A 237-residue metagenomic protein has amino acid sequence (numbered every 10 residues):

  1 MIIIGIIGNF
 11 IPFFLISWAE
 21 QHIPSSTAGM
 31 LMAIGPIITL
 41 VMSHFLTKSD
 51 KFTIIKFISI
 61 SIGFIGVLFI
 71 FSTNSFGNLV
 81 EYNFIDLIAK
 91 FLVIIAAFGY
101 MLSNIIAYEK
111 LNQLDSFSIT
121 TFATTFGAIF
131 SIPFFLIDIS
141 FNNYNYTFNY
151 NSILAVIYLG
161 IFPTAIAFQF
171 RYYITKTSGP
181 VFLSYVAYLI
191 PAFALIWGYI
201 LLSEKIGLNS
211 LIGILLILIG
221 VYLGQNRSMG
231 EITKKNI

Functional and structural regions predicted by a protein language model:
I3, K56-F69, L87-I95, G99 (+2 more regions): Hydrophobic alpha-helical transmembrane segments of multi-pass integral membrane proteins, especially transporters
G5-F10, F14, I37-V41, F98-M101 (+5 more regions): Hydrophobic/small/kink-forming positions within alpha-helical transmembrane segments of polytopic membrane proteins
N9, A28-I34, I105-I129, V156 (+1 more regions): Helix-helix packing/entry segments at the starts of transmembrane helices
W18-Q21, F71-D86, L136-N151, A155 (+1 more regions): Membrane-interface helix termini and inter-helical loops of multi-pass transporters
A19, F45-K48, F52, K110 (+5 more regions): Hydrophobic/aromatic residues within transmembrane alpha-helices of multi-pass small-molecule transporters
P24, K51, D115-S116, G179-P180 (+1 more regions): A helix-boundary/kink motif common to multi-pass secondary transporters, especially Major Facilitator Superfamily
A33, M42, F52-S75, S131 (+3 more regions): Hydrophobic transmembrane alpha-helices of multi-pass small-molecule transport proteins
S228-I237: Intrinsic disorder in cytosolic terminal tails and internal cytosolic loops of multi-pass membrane transporters
